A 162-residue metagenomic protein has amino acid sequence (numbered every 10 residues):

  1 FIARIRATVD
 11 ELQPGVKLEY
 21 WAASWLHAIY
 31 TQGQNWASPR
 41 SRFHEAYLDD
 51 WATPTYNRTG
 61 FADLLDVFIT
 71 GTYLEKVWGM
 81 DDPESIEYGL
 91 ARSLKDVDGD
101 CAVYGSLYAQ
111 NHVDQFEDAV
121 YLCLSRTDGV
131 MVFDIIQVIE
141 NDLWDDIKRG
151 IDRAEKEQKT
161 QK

Functional and structural regions predicted by a protein language model:
F1-A52, G99-H112: Aromatic-lined carbohydrate-recognition surfaces of secreted/lumenal glycan-active proteins
Y56-K162: Substrate-binding cleft of secreted/luminal carbohydrate-active enzymes
